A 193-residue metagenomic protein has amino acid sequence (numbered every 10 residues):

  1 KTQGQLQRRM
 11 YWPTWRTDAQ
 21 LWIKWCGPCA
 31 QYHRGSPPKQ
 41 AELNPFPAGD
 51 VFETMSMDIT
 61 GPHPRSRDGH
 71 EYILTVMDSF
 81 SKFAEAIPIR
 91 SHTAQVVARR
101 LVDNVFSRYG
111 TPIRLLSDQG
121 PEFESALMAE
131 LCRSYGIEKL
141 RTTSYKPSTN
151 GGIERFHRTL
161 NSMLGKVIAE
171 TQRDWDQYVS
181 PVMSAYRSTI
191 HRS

Functional and structural regions predicted by a protein language model:
K1-S193: Integrase module of LTR retroelements
